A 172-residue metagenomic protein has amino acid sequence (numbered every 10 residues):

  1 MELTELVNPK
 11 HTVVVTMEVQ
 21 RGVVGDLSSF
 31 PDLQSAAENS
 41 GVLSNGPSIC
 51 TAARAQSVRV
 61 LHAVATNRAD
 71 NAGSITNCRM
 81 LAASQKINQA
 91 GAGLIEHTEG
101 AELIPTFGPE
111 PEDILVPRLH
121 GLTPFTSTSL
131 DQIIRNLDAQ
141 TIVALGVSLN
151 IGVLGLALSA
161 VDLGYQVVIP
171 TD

Functional and structural regions predicted by a protein language model:
M1-P109: Active-site acidic carboxylates
V15, L61-A63, I114-P117, V143 (+1 more regions): Hydrophobic/aromatic beta-strand patches that form the interior of the parallel beta-sheet core in alpha/beta enzyme
A55-V58, D138, G164: Glycine-centered short loops/turns at secondary-structure junctions
E96-L145: Internal catalytic-core helix/loop-beta-alpha segment that presents or stabilizes conserved functional determinants
V143-G146, G164-D172: A short glycine-rich beta-strand->turn/loop micro-motif centered on a GG-aromatic cluster
L149-L156: Short glycine/serine/threonine-rich phosphate/pyrophosphate-binding segments that cradle anionic phosphate groups
A160: Short conserved active-site loop signatures built around small residues
